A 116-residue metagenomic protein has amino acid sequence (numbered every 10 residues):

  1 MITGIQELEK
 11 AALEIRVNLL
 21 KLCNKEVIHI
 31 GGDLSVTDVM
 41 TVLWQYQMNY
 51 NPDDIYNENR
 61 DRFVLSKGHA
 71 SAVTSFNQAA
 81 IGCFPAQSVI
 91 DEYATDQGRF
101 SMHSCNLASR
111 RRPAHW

Functional and structural regions predicted by a protein language model:
M1, V17-N18, P52, S71: A generic structural signal for ordered alpha-helices
M1-I15: N-terminal hydrophobic or amphipathic helices/low-complexity stretches enriched in small/hydrophobic/Pro/Gly
I2-T3, C23-N24, R111: Short coil/turn segments at secondary-structure junctions
I5, H29, V64-K67: Hydrophobic alpha-helical scaffolding
A11-V27: N-terminal capping segment at the start of a domain
V27-L34: Structural motif
L34-W116: Cofactor-binding active-site loop characterized by glycine-rich and histidine/acidic residues
